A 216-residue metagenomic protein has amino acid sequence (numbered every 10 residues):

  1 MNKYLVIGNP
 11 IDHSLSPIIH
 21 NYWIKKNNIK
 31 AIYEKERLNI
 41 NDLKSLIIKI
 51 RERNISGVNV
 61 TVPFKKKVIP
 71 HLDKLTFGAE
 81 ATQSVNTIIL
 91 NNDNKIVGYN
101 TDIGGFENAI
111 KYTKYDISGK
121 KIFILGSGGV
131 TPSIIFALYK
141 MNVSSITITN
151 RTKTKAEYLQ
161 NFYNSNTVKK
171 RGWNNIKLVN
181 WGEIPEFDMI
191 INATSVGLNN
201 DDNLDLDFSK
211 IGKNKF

Functional and structural regions predicted by a protein language model:
M1, S118-K121, K213-N214: Phosphate-coordination loops involved in phosphoryl transfer and adenosine-cofactor binding
N2-T113: Phosphate/diphosphate ligand-binding glycine-rich loop within oxidoreductases
G8, G98-N100, I110-K111, Y115-V143 (+1 more regions): Glycine-rich adenosine-cofactor-binding loop
V58, I122, I190-I191: Receiver (REC) domain switch-region micro-motif
V58, N150-R151, T194: Alpha-helical transmembrane segments in inner-membrane proteins
L90, N142-S144, G212-K215: A short helix->loop->beta-strand "cap" motif at the edges of active sites that frequently abuts
M141-T167: NAD(P)-binding Rossmann-fold cofactor-contacting core
R171-F216: Rossmann-like adenosine-cofactor binding region
